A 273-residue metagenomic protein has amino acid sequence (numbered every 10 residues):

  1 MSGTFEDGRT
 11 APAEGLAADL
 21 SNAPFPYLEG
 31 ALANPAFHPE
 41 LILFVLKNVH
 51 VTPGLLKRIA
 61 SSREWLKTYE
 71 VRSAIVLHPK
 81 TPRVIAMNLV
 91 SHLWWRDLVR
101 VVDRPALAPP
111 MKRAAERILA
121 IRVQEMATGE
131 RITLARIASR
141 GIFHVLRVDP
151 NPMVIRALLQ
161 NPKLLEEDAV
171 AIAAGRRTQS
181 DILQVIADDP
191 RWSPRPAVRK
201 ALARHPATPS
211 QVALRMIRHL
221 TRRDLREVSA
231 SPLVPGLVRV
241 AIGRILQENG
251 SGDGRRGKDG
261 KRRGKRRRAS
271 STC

Functional and structural regions predicted by a protein language model:
M1-C273: Alpha-helical scaffold segments
